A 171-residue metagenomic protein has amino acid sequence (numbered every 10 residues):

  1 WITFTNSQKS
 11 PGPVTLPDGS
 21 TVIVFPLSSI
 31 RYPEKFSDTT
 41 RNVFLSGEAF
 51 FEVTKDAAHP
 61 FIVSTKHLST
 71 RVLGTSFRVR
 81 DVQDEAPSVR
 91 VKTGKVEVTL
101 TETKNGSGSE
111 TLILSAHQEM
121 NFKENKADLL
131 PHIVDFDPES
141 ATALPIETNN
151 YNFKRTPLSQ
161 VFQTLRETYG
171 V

Functional and structural regions predicted by a protein language model:
W1-V171: A residue-level detector for the "anchor" residue at the start of short, highly conserved motifs
